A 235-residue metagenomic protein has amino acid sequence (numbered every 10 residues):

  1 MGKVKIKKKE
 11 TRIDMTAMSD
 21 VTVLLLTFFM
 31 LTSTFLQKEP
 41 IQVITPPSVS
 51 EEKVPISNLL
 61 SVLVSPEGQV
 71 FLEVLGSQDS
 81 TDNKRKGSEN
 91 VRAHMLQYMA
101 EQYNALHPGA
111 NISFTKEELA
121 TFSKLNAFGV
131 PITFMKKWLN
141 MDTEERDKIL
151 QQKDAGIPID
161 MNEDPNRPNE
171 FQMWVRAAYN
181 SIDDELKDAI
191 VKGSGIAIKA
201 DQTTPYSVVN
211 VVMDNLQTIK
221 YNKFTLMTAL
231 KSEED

Functional and structural regions predicted by a protein language model:
K3-P40: Hydrophobic single transmembrane helices highlighted by the model
L36-D235: Long, low-hydrophobicity, acidic/polar, solvent-exposed interaction domains
